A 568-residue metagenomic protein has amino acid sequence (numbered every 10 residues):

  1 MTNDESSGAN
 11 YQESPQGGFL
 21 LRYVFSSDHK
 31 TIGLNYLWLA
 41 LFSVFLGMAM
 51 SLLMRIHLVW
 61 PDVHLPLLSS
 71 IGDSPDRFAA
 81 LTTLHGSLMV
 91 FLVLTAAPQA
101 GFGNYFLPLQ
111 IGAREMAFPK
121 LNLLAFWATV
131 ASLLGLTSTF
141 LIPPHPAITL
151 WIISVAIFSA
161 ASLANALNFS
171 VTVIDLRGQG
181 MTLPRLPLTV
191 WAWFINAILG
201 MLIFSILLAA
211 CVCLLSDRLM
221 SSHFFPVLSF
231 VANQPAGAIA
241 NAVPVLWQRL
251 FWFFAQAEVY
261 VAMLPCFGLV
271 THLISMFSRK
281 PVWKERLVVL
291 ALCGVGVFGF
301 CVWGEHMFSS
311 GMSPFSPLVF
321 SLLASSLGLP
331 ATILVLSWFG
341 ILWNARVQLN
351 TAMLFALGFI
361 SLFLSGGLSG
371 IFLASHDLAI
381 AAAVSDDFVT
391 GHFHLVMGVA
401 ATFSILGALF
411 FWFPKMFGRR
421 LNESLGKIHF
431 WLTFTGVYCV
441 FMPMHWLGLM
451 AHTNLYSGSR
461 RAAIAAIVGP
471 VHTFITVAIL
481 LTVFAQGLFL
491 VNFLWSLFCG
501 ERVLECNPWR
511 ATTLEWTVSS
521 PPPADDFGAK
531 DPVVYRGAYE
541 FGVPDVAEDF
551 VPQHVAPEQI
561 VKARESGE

Functional and structural regions predicted by a protein language model:
N3-E568: Membrane-embedded and interfacial regions of multi-pass energy-transducing membrane proteins
